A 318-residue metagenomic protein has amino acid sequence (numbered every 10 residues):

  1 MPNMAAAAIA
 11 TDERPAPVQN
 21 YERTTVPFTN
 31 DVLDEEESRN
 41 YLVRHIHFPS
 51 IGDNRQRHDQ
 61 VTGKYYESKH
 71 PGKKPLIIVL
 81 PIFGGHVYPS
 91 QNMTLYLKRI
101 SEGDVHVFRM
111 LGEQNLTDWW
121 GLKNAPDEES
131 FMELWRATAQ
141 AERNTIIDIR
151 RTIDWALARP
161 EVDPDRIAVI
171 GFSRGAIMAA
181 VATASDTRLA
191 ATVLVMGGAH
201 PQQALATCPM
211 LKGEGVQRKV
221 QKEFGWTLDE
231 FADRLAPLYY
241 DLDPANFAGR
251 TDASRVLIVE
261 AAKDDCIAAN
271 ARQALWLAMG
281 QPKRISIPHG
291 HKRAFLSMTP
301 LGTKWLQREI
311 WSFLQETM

Functional and structural regions predicted by a protein language model:
R23-P71: N-terminal cap/lid segment of alpha/beta-hydrolase-fold proteins
T62-G63, K73-F83: Short beta-strand element of the alpha/beta-hydrolase
G84-I147, L205-A206: Cap/lid segment of the alpha/beta-hydrolase catalytic domain
N92-M93, S254, A268-L277: Short alpha-helix in the alpha/beta-hydrolase fold that links the catalytic acid
V181-E230: Hydrolase active-site cap/lid region
T251-D252, L257-E260: Short beta-strand/loop motif that positions the catalytic acidic residue of the alpha/beta-hydrolase fold
A262-I267: Acidic catalytic loop of the alpha/beta-hydrolase fold
Q273-M318: C-terminal catalytic histidine-bearing segment of alpha/beta-hydrolase fold enzymes
